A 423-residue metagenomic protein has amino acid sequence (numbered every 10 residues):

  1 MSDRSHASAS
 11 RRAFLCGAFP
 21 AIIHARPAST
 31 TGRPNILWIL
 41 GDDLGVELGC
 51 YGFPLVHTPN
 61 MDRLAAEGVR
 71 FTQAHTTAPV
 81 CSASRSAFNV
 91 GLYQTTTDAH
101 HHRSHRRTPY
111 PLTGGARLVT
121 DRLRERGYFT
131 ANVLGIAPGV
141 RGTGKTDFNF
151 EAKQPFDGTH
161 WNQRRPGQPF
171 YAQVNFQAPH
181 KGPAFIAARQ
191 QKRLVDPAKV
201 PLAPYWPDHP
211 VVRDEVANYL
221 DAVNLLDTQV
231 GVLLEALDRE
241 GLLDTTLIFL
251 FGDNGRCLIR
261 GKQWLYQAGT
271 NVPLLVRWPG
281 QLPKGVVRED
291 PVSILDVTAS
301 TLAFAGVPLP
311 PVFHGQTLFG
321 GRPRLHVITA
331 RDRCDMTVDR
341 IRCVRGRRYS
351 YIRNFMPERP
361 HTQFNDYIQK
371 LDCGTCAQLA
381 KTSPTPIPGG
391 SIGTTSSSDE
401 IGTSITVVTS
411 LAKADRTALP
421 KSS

Functional and structural regions predicted by a protein language model:
S2-S391, I401, T406, S410-D415 (+1 more regions): Formylglycine-dependent sulfatase
T394-S397: A structural signal for short secondary-structure junctions
